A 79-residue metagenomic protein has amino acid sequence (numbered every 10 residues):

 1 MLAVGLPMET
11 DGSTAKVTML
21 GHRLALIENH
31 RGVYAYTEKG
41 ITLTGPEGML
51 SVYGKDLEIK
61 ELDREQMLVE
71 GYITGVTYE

Functional and structural regions predicted by a protein language model:
M1-E79: N-terminal intrinsically disordered, cationic/polar leader segments that include organellar targeting peptides
